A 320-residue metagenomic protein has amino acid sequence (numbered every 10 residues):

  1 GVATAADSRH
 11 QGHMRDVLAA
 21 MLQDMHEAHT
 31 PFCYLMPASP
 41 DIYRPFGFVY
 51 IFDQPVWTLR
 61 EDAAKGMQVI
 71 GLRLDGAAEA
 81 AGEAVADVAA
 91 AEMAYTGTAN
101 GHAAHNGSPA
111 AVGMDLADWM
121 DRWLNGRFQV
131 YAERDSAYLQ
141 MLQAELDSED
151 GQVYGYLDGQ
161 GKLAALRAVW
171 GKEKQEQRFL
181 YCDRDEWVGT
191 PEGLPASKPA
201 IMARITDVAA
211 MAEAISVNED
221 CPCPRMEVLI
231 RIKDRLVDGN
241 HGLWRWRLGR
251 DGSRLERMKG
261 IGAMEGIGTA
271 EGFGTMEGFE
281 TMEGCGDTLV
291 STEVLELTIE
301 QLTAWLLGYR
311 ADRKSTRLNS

Functional and structural regions predicted by a protein language model:
T4, H10-M25, E186-E192: Conserved acetyl-CoA-binding loop-helix of GNAT-fold acetyltransferases
L18, Q23-P37, L180: Conserved GNAT acetyl-CoA-binding A-motif
E27-P31, P37-V56: Conserved active-site alpha-helix within GNAT-family acetyltransferase domains
V49, D53-P224, V228: Amide-forming acyltransferase catalytic core, primarily the GNAT-like/NAT-type and related acyltransferase folds
E83, D87-V88, M93, G97-T98 (+1 more regions): Intrinsically disordered, low-complexity segments used as extracellular stalks/linkers and nuclear/regulatory IDRs
C223-G262, M282-R313: Low-complexity, glycine/alanine/valine/leucine- and proline-rich hydrophobic stretches
K314-L318: Conserved small/polar residues in nucleotide/adenosyl-binding loops
